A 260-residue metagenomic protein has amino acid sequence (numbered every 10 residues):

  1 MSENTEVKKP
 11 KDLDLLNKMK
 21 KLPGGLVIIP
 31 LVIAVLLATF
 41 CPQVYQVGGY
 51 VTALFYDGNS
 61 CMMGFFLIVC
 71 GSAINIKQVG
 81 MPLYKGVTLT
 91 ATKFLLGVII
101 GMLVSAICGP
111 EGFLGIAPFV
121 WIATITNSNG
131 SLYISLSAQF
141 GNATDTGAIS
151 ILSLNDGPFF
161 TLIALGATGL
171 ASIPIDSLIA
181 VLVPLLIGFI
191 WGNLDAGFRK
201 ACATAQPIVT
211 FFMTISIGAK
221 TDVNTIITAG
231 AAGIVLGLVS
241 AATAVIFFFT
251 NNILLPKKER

Functional and structural regions predicted by a protein language model:
K9-K18, I68-M81, G130-G141, F189-A203 (+1 more regions): C-terminal ends of transmembrane helices
L22-I28, M81-L95, T144-S153, A201-M213: Cytoplasmic-side transmembrane-helix entry/capping segments in multi-pass membrane proteins
L31-C41, T52-K85, L185-A196, T204-A229: Hydrophobic transmembrane alpha-helices of secondary-active transporters and Na+-translocating membrane complexes
T39-Q46, L103-I116, I163-D176, A219-G233: Helix-coil boundary and interhelical linker segments in multi-pass alpha-helical membrane proteins
G49-A53, P82-A91, P110-I125, N142-I151 (+2 more regions): The feature identifies polytopic integral membrane transport proteins across all domains of life
V51-F66, G112-N127, A171-L186, A232-T243: Structural signature of hydrophobic alpha-helical transmembrane segments
A53-D57, I74-S105, D156-G157, A219-N252: Entry/N-cap segments of selected transmembrane alpha helices and their immediately preceding amphipathic helices
L95, I99-F160, A167-L170: Membrane-interface helix-loop-helix junctions at boundaries between adjacent transmembrane segments
